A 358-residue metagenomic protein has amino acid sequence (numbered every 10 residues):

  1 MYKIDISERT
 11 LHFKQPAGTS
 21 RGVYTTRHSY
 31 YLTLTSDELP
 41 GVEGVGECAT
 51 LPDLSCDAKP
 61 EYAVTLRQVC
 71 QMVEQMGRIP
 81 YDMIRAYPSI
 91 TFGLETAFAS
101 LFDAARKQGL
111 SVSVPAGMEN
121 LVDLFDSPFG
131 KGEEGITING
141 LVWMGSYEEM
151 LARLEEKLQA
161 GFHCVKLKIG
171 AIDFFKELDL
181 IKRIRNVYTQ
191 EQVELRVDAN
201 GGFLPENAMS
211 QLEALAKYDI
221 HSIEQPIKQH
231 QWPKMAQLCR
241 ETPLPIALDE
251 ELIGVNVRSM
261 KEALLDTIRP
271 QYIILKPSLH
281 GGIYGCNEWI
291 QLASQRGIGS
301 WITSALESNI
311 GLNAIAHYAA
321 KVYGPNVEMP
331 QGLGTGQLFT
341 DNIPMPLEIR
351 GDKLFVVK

Functional and structural regions predicted by a protein language model:
M1-L195, N200-G202, M209, A216 (+1 more regions): N-terminal capping/lid subdomain adjacent to the active-site entrance of alpha/beta enzymes
S7-R9, L141, D249, T303 (+1 more regions): Conserved beta-strand termini and adjacent loop/short-helix elements that scaffold enzyme active sites in alpha/beta
R9-H12, M144, L252, L306 (+1 more regions): Short, solvent-exposed coil/turn elements at secondary-structure transition points
C48, Q225, L333: Active-site donor-binding loop signature of nucleotide-sugar glycosyltransferases
C70, M76-P80, Q271, R296-I302 (+1 more regions): A short pocket-lining beta-strand/turn micro-motif at the edge of beta-sheets
L101-F102, A319-V322: Generic structural signal for hydrophobic core residues of well-folded globular domains
L167, I172-N313, H317-A319, L338-I349: Catalytic core of soluble alpha/beta enzymes
Y323-Q337: Short helix/strand-capping turn motifs
